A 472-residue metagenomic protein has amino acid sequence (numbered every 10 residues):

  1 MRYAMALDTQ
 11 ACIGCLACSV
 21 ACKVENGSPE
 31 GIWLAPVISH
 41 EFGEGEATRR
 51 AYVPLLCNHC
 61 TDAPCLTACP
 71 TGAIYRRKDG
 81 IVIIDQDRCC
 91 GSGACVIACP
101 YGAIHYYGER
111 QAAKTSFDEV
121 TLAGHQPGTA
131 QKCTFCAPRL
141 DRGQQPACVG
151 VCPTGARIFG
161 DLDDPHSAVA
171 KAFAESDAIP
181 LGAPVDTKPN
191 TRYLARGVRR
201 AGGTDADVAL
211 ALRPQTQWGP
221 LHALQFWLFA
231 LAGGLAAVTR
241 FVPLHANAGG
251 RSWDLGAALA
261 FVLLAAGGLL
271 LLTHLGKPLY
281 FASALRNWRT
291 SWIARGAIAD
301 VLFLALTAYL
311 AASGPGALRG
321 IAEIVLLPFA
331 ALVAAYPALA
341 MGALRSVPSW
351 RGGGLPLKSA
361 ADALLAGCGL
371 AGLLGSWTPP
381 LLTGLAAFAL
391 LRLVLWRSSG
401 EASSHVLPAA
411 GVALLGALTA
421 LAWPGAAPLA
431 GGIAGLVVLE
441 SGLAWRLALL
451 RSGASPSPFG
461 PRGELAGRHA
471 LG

Functional and structural regions predicted by a protein language model:
M1-P220, W227, V238-F241, V262 (+1 more regions): Non-ligating segments of multi-cofactor redox enzymes
A63, T67-A68, L235, C368 (+2 more regions): Transmembrane alpha-helical segments of multi-pass membrane transport proteins and ion-pumping complexes
R196-V208, A237, K277-F281, A334-S346 (+1 more regions): Juxtamembrane interface elements at the cytosolic ends of transmembrane helices in multi-pass membrane proteins
T216-A232, V242-D254, R289-S291, A299-L443: Long, contiguous internal "core" modules enriched in hydrophobic/ aromatic residues
L235-V238, G250-A299, L306: Membrane helical hairpin/interfacial module
L275-P278, L447-P458: Juxtamembrane/interface segments at transmembrane-helix termini
S452-G472: Short, highly charged, low-complexity non-transmembrane loops/tails of multi-pass membrane proteins
